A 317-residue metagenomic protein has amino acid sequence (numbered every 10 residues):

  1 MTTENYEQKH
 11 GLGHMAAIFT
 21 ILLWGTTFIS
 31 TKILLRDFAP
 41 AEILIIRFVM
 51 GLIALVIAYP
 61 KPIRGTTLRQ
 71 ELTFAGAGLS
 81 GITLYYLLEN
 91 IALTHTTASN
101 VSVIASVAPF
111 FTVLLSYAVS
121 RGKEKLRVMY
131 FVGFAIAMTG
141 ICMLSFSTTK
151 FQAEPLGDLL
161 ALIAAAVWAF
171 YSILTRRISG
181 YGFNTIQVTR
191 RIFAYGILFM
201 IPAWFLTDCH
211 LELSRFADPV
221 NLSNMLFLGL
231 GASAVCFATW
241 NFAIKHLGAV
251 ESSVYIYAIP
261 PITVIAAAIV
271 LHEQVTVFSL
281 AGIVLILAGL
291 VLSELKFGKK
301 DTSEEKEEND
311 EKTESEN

Functional and structural regions predicted by a protein language model:
M1-E42, L79, K150-R177, L198-P202 (+2 more regions): Glycine-/small-residue-enriched transmembrane alpha-helix faces in small-molecule transporters and effluxers
T2-G11, M15, I46-F48, N221 (+1 more regions): C-terminal-most transmembrane helix of multi-pass membrane proteins
E4, T26-I33, D37, M50-T67 (+5 more regions): Membrane-interface helix-cap regions at the ends of transmembrane helices in multi-pass membrane proteins
G11-A16, E42-I57, G76, Y130-T139 (+3 more regions): Hydrophobic alpha-helical transmembrane segments of multi-pass integral membrane proteins, especially transporters
L23, T27-F28, V56-A105, L115 (+3 more regions): Specific transmembrane alpha-helical segments of multi-pass solute transporters/efflux pumps, especially DMT/EamA
E42-I53, G81, Y86, N90-E124 (+3 more regions): Specific alpha-helical transmembrane segments that line the substrate/conduction pathway and gating interfaces
L44-I46, V101-V107, L174-L198, G229-I269: Helix-helix packing/entry segments at the starts of transmembrane helices
L55, A75, P109, L114-L115 (+3 more regions): Hydrophobic transmembrane alpha-helices of multi-pass small-molecule transport proteins
